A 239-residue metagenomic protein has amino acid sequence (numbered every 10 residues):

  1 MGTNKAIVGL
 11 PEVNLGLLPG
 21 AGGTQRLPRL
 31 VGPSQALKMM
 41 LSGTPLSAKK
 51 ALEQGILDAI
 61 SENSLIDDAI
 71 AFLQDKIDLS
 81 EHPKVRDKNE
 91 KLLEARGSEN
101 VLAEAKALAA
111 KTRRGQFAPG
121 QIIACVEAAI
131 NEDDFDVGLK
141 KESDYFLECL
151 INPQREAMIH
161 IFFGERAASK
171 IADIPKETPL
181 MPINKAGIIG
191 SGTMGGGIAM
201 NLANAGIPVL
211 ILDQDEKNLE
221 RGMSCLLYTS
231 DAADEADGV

Functional and structural regions predicted by a protein language model:
M1-M40, E53-Q54, A69: CoA-thioester-processing core
L37-Y145, F163-E177: Amphipathic alpha-helical segments at domain termini/boundaries
L139-I159: Helix-enriched interaction subdomains in cytosolic or periplasmic regions, typified by TIR/SEFIR signaling/NADase cores
D173-G187: Glycine-rich NAD(P)-binding loop of Rossmann-like domains
N184-C225: Phosphate-binding active sites in nucleotide-utilizing proteins
Y228-A233: Conserved small/polar residues in nucleotide/adenosyl-binding loops
E235-V239: N-terminal low-complexity segments that are often proline-rich with Ser/Thr-Pro
